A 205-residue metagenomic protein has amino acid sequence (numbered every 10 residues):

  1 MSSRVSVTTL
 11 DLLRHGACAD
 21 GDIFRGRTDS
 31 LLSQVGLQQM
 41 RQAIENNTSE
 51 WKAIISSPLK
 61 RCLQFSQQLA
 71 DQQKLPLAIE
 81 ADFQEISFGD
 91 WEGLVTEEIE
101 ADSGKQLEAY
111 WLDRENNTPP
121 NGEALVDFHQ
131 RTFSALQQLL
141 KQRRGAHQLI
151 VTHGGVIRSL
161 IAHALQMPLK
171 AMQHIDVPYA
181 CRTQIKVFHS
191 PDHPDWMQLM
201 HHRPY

Functional and structural regions predicted by a protein language model:
M1-T9, S49, I86-E98, K141-R144 (+1 more regions): Acidic, low-complexity terminal tails and accessory targeting/binding regions of phosphate-metabolizing enzymes
T9-L75: Active-site-proximal alpha-helix that buttresses catalytic centers in soluble enzyme cores
L10, A146-T152: Generic beta-sheet signal
S33, Q73-D82, P168-D176: Short hydrophobic/aromatic-enriched beta-strand-loop microsegments
S56-S57, Q130, V151-T152: Short beta-strand scaffold positions
Q68, S159-H163: Active-site signature of alpha/beta-hydrolase-fold catalytic machinery across serine- and Asp/Cys-nucleophile hydrolases
D71-R131: Phosphate-handling substructures
G154-R158, Q184: GST superfamily/GST-like fold recognition
